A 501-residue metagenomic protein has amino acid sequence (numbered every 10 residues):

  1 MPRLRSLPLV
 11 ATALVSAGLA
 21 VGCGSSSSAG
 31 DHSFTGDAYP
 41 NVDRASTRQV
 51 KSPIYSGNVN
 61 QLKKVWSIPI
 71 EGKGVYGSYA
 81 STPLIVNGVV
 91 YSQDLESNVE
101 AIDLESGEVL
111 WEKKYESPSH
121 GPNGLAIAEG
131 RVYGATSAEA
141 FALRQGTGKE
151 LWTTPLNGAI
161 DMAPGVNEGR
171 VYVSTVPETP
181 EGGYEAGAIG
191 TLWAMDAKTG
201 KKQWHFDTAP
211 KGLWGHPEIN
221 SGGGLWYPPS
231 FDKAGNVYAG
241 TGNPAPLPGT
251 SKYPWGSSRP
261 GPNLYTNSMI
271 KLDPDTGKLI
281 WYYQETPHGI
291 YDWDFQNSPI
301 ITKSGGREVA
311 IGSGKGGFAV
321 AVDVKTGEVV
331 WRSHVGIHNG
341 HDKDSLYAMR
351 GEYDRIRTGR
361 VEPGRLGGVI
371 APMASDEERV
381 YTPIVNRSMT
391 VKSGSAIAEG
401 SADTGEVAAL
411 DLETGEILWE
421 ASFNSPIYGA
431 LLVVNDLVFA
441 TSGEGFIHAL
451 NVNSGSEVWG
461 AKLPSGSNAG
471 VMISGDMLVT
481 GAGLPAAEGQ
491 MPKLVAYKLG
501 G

Functional and structural regions predicted by a protein language model:
A20-G22: C-terminal motif of bacterial Sec signal peptides marking the signal peptidase cleavage site
G24-S26: Bacterial signal peptide processing site
A29-V65, A396-I397: Blade/loop signatures of beta-propeller domains
D31-V42, Y76-N98, S117-A140, I160-L192 (+8 more regions): Repeat-blade elements of multi-bladed beta-propeller folds
K63-V65, E108-E112, K149-W152, Q203-H205 (+4 more regions): A structural motif specific to WD40 beta-propellers
W66-G74, Y115-P118, Q203-I219, L279-D292 (+1 more regions): Surface-exposed loop and turn segments in beta-propeller and other repeat-based domains that flank or scaffold
D103-S106, R144-T147, D196-T199, P274-T276 (+4 more regions): Short loop/turn segments that connect beta-strands within beta-propeller blades
G289-I290, N339-D342, Y347-I356, S422-G429 (+1 more regions): Conserved blade-ending motifs and adjacent loop-strand segments that build the rim/top face of beta-propeller domains
